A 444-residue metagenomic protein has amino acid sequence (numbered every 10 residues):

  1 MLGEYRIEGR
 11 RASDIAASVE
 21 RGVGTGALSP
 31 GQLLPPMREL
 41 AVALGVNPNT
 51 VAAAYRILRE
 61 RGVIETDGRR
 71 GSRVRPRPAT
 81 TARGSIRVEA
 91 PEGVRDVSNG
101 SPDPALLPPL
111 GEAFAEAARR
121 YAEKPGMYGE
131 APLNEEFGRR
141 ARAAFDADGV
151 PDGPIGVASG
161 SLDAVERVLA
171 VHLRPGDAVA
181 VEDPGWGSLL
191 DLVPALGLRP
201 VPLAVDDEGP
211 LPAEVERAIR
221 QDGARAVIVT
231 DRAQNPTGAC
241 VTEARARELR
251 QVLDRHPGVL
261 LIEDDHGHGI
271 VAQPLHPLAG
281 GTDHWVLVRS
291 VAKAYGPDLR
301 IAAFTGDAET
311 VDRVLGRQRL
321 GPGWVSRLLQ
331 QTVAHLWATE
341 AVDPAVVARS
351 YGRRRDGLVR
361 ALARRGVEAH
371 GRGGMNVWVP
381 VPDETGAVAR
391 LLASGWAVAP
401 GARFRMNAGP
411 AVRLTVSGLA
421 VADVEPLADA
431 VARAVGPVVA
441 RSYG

Functional and structural regions predicted by a protein language model:
M1-A118, G126, R139, R319-S326 (+8 more regions): N-terminal basic, amphipathic alpha-helical segments
K124-H256, G269-D283, Y443: Conserved core of the PLP fold type I
A180, L261-E263: Generic enzyme active-site microenvironment
D265-G267: Conserved Walker B
L287-A348: Conserved core segment of the aminotransferase class I/II
Y351-V359, V367-V381: Conserved glycine-rich beta-strand-loop-beta hairpin in the small C-terminal domain of fold type I
R403-M406: AMP-binding (ANL) adenylation modules
